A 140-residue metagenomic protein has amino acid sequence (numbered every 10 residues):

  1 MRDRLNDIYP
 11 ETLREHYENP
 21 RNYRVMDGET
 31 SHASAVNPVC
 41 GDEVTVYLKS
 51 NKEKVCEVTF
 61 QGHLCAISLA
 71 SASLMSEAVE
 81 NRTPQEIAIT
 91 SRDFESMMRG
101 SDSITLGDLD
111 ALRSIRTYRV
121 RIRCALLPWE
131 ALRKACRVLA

Functional and structural regions predicted by a protein language model:
M1-Y23, R82-A140: C-terminal binding/interaction regions
E15, N19-V58, G62: Structured beta-strand/loop patches that form or line metal/cofactor-binding pockets in enzymes
N37-C40, I67, T117-C124: Secondary-structure capping and boundary motifs in well-ordered enzyme cores
K49, A70, R133-C136: Ubiquitous "structural anchor" signal
H63-A70: Short, thiol/selenol-centered motifs that function as redox-active sites or metal-ligating centers
S71-T83: Alpha-helical support elements that line or immediately flank enzyme active sites and cofactor-binding pockets
